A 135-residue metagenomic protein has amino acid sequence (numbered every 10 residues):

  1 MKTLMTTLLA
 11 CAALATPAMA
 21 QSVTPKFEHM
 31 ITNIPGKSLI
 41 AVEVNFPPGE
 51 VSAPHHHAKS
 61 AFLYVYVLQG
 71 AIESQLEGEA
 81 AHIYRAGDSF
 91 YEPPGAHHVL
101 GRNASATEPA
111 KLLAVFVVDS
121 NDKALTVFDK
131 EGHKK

Functional and structural regions predicted by a protein language model:
M1-M5: Positively charged n-region of N-terminal signal peptides that target proteins for export
T7-A15: Bacterial N-terminal signal peptides
T16-A20: Sec/Tat signal peptide C-region and signal peptidase I cleavage site
V23-P54, S60, V115: A short glycine-rich, His/Asp/Glu-containing loop-to-beta-strand
I31-G36, F46, G78-G95: Short acidic-glycine-tyrosine-enriched beta hairpin
G36-A41, K59-F62, E79, G95 (+1 more regions): Extracytoplasmic
S60-G78, A86-D88: Glycine- and acidic-residue-biased ligand/ion/polar-headgroup-sensing regions
E73, A81, P94-D122: Ligand-binding loop in jelly-roll beta-barrel domains
